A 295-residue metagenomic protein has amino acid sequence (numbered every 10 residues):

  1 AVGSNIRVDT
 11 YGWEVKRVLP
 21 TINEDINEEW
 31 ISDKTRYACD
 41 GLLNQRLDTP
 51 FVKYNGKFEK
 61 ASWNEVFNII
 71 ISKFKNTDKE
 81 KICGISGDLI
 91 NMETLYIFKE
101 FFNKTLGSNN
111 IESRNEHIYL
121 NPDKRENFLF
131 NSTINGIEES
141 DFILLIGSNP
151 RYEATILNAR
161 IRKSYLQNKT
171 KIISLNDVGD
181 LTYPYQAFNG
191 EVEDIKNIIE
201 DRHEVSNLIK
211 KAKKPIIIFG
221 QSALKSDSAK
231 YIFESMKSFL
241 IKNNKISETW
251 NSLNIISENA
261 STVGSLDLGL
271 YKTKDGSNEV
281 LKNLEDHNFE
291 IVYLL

Functional and structural regions predicted by a protein language model:
A1-L295: Catalytic alpha/large subunits of respiratory electron-transfer oxidoreductases, centered on bis-MGD molybdoenzymes
